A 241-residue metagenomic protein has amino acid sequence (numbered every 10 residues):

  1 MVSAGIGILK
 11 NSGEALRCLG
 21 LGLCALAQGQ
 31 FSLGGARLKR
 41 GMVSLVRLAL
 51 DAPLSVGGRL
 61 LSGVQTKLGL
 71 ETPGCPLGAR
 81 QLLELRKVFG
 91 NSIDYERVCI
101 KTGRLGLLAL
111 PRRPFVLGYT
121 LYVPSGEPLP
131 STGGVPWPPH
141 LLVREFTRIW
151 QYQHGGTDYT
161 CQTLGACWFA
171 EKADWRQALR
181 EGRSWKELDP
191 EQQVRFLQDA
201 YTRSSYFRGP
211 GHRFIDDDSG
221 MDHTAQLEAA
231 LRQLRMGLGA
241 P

Functional and structural regions predicted by a protein language model:
M1-R59: N-terminal low-structure segments adjacent to metalloprotease catalytic domains across cellular compartments
K10, E14-C18, A25, L50-D51 (+5 more regions): Metalloprotease/metallohydrolase-associated module, dominated by Zn2+-dependent proteases
G57-E71: A short, surface-exposed helix-loop junction/capping segment
E71-Y119: Auxiliary, metal-adjacent structural segments of Zn-dependent hydrolase domains
Q81, L142-F146: Structural preference for long, well-ordered alpha-helical segments in enzyme cores
N91, R113-P114, L121-V143, G182-E187: Short pre-active-site segment immediately N-terminal to the catalytic Zn-binding motif
G103-L107, L121, E127-L129, T147 (+2 more regions): Short, solvent-exposed loop/turn segments at secondary-structure junctions
E145-L164: Catalytic Zn2+-binding segment of zinc metalloproteases
